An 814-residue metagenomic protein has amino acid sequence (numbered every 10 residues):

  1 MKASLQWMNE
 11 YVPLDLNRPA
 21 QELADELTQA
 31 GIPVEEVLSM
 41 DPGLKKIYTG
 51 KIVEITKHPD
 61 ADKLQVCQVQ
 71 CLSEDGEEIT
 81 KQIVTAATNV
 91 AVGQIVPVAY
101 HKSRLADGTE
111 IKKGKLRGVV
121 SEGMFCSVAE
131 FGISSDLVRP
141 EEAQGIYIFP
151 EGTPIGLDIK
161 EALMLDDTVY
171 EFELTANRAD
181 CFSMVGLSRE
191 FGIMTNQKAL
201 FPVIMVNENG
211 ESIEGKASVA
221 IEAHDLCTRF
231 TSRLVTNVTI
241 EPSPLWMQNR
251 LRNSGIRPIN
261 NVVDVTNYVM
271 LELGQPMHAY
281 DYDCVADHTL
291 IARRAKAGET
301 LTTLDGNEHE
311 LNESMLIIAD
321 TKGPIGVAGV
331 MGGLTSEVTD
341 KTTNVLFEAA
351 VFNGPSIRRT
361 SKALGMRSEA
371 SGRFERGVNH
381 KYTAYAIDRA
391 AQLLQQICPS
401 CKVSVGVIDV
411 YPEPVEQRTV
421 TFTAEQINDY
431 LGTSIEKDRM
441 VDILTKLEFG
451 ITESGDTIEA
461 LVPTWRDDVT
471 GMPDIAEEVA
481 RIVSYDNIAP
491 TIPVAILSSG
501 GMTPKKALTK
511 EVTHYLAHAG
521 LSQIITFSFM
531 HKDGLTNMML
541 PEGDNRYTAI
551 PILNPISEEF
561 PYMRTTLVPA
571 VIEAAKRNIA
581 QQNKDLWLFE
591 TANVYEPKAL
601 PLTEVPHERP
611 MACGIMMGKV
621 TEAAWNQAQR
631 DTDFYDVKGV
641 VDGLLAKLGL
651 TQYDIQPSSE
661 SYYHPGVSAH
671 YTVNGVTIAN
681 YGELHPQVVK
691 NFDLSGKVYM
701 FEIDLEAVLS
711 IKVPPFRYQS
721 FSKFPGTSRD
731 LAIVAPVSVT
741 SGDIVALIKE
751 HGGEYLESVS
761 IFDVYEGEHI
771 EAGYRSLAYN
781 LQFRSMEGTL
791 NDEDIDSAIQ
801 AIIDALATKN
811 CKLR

Functional and structural regions predicted by a protein language model:
M1-E211, L346, G365, E369 (+3 more regions): Phosphate-backbone binding interfaces of nucleic-acid-interacting proteins
K2, E22, K446-T452, D468 (+5 more regions): A carboxyl-terminal module marker
Y11, L23-D25, Q65, T195 (+1 more regions): Glycine/proline-enriched, intrinsically flexible loops and inter-domain linkers
D41-K45, V206-N209, L497-M502, T526-N545 (+3 more regions): Beta-rich nucleic-acid/ligand-interaction surfaces
T49-V84, N260, T266-T335: Conserved mixed alpha/beta core segments that line enzyme active sites in large multi-domain catalysts
V120-D136, E141-I148, K160, T168 (+4 more regions): Mobile "lid/hinge" segments at catalytic clefts and subdomain interfaces of large enzymes
G186, V420-A424, N428-L586, R729 (+2 more regions): Extended, well-folded interaction surfaces typified by the phenylalanyl-tRNA synthetase beta subunit core
T195-I221, C398-I427, S434: Terminal amphipathic helices with adjacent charged low-complexity linkers/tails
